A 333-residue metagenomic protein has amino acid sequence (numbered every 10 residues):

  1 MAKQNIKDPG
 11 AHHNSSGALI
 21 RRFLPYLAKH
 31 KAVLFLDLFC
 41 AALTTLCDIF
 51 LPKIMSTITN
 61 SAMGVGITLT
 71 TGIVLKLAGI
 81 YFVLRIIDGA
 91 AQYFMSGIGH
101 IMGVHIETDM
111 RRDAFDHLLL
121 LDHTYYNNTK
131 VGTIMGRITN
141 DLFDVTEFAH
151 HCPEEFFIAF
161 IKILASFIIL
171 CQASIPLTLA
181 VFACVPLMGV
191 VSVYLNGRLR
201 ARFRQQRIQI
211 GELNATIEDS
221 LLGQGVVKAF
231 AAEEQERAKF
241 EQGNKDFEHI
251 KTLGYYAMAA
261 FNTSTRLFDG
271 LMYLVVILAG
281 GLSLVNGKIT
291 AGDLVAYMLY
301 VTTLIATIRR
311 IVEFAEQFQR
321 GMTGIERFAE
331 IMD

Functional and structural regions predicted by a protein language model:
A2-H13, V104, R112-G136, N140-L142 (+2 more regions): Short intracellular "coupling" helices and adjacent cytoplasmic loop segments at the cytosolic face of multi-pass
L19, L27, M95, G99-G103 (+3 more regions): Juxtamembrane loop-to-helix connectors within ABC transporter transmembrane domains
R22, V33-L38, L77-Y81, T129 (+3 more regions): Hydrophobic alpha-helix/TM-entry signal in multi-pass membrane transporters
K31, H123-T124, N140-A149, P153 (+7 more regions): An intracellular "coupling" helix at the cytosolic face of ABC transporter transmembrane type-1 domains
L34-A91, C171-P176, L278, G287-A291: Transmembrane helix-loop-helix hairpins at lipid-water interfaces of multipass membrane proteins, especially the type-1
F39, C47, L51, A91 (+3 more regions): Hydrophobic alpha-helical transmembrane segments of ABC transporter permease domains
I58, V301-D333: ABC transporter TMD-NBD coupling linker
L77-D88, Q92, V185-V193, M258-M272 (+2 more regions): Hydrophobic alpha-helical segments in the permease module
